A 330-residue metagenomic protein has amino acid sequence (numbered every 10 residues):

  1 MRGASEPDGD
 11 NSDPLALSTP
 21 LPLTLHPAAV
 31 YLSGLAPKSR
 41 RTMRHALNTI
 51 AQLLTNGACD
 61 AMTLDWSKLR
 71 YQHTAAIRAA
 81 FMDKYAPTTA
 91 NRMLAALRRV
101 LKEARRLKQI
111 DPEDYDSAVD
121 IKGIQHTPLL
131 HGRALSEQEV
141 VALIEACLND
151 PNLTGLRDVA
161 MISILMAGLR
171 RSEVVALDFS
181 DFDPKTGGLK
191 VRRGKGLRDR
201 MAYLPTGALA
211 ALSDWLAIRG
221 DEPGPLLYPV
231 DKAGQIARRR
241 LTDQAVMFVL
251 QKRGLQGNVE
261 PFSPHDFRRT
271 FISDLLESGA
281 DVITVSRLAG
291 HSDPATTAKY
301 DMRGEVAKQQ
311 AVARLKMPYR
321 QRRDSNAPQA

Functional and structural regions predicted by a protein language model:
M1-A330: Conserved catalytic core of the tyrosine transesterase superfamily
